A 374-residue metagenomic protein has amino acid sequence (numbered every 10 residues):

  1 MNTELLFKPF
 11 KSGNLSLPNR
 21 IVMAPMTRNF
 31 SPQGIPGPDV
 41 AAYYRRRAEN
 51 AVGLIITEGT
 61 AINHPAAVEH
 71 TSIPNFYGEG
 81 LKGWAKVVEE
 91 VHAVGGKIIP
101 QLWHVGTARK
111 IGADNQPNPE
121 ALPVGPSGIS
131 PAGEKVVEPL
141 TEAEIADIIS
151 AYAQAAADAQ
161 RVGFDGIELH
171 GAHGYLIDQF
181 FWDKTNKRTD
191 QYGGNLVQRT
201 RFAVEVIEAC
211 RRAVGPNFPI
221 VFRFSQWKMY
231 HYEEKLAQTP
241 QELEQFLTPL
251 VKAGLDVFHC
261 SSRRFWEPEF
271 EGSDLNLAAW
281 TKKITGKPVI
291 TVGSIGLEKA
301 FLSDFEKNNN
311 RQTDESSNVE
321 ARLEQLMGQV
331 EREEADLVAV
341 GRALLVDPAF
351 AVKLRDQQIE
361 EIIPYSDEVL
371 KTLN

Functional and structural regions predicted by a protein language model:
M1-N374: Flavin-dependent oxidoreductase catalytic cores
